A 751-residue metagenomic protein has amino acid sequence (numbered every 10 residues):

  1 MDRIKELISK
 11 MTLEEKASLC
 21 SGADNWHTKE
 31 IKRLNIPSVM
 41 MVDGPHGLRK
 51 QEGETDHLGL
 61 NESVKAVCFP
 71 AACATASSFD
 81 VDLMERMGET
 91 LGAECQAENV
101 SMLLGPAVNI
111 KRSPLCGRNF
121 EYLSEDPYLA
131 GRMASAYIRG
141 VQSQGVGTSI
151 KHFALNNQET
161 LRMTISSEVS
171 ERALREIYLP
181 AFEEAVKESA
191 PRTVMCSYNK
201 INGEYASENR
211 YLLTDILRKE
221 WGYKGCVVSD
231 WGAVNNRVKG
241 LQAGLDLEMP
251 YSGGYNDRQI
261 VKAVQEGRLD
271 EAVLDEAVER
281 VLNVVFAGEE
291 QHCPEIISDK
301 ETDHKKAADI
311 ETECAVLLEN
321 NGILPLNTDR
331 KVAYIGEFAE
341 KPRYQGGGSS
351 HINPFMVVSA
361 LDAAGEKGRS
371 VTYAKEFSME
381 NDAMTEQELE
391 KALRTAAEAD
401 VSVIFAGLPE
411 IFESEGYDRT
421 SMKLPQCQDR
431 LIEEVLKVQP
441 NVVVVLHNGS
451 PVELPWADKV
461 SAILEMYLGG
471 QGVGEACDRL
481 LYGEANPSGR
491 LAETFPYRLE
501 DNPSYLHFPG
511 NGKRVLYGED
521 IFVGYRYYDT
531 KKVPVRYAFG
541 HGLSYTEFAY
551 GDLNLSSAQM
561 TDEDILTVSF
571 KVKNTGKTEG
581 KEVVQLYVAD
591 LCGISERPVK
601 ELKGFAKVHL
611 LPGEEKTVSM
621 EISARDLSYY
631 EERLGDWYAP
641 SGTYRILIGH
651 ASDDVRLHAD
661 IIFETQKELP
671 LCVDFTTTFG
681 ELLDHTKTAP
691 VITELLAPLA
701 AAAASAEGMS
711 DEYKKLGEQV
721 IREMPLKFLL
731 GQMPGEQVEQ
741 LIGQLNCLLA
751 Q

Functional and structural regions predicted by a protein language model:
M1-H27, F663-T677, T686, P690 (+2 more regions): Mature N-terminal, pre-catalytic/accessory segment of carbohydrate-active enzymes
M1-S628, T643-I648, S652: Glycoside hydrolase catalytic-domain context in secreted enzymes
G59-N61, D246-Y251, Q666-L669, T678-F679 (+1 more regions): A short, ordered amphipathic alpha-helix with a cationic face
D80, D126, N209, D418 (+6 more regions): Short, solvent-exposed helix-helix connector turns and helix-capping sites enriched in acidic/polar residues
E295-T302, S378-E380, H658-H685: Phosphate/pyrophosphate-recognition segments in soluble nucleotide-handling domains
G524, G540, S544-Y545, K577-E579 (+3 more regions): In a subset of proteins, long, contiguous C-terminal domains/tails are tracked
A624-K667: Terminal connector regions
E668-Q740, L745-L749: Compact, charge-rich alpha-helical regulatory domains located at protein termini
